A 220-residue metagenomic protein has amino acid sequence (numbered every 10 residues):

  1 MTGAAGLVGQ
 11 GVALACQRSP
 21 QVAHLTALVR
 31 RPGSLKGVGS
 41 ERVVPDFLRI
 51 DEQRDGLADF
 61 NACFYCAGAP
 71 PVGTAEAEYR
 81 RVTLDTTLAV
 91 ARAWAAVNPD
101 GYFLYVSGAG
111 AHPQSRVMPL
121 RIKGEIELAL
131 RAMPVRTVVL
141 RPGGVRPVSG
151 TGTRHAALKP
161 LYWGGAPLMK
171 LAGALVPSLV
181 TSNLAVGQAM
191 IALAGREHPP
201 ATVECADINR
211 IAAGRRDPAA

Functional and structural regions predicted by a protein language model:
M1-S19: N-terminal Rossmann NAD(P)H-binding glycine-rich loop of SDR-like oxidoreductase domains
G3, V29, S107, R141: Short beta-strand/turn micro-motifs composed of small residues that flank or help shape donor/cofactor-binding pockets
A27-S34: Short, polar loop motifs at secondary-structure junctions
S40-A89, A93-A96: NAD(P)H-binding glycine-rich loop region in Rossmannoid oxidoreductase-like domains and their noncatalytic homologs
A69, A77, R81, D85-G124 (+2 more regions): Conserved Rossmann-fold NAD(P)-dependent oxidoreductase catalytic core, especially the SDR/UDP-sugar
H112-R215: Oxidoreductase cofactor-interface core, primarily capturing Rossmann-like NAD(P)-dependent enzymes
